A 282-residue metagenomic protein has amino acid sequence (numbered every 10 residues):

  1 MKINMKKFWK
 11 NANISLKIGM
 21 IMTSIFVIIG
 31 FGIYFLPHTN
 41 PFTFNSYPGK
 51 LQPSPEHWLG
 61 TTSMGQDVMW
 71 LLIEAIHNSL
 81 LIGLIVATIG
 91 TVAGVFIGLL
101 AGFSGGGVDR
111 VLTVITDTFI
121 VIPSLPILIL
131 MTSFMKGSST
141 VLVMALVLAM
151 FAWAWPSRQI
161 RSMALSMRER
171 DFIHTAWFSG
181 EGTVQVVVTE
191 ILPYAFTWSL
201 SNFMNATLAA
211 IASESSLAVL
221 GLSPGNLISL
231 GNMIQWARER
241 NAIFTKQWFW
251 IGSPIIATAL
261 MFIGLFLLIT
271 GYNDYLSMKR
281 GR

Functional and structural regions predicted by a protein language model:
M1-T39, L112-I115, Q185, A195 (+1 more regions): N-terminal signal-anchor/first transmembrane alpha helix
I14, I21, V27-S63, V219-L227: Hydrophobic alpha-helical transmembrane segments of membrane transport/permease proteins and related membrane-embedded
W58, V68, G102-F103, V108 (+2 more regions): Generic hydrophobic transmembrane alpha-helix motif, especially the helices
Q66-H77, L81, G105-T113, R168-E169 (+1 more regions): Amphipathic cytosolic juxtamembrane alpha-helices at the membrane-cytosol interface of multi-pass membrane transporters
V68-F103, M261: Transmembrane alpha-helix signature in integral membrane proteins
A87, V95, G137-T189, W198-T207: Membrane-cytosol interface at the C-terminal ends of specific transmembrane alpha-helices in multi-pass membrane
S133-F134, A164, S213-S253, A257: Glycine-rich helix-loop "coupling/hinge" segments at transmembrane-helix boundaries in multipass transporters
F151, S201-M204, K246-R282: C-terminal transmembrane helix and the adjacent membrane-cytosol boundary/short C-terminal tail of inner/organellar
